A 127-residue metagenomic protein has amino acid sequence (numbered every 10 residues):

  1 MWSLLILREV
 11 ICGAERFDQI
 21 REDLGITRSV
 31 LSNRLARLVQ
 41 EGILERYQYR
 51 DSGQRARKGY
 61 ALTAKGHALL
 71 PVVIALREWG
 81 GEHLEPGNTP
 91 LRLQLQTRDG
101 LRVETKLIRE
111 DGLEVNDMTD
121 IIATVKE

Functional and structural regions predicted by a protein language model:
M1-V30: N-terminal helix-turn-helix DNA-binding core of bacterial DNA-binding proteins
R8, N33, P71-I74: Amphipathic alpha-helical segments that line or abut small-molecule/effector binding pockets and mediate allosteric
G13, L24-R28, R37, L62 (+1 more regions): Hydrophobic alpha-helical segments and helix-packing faces
R21-Y47: Canonical helix-turn-helix DNA-binding module
R34, Q48-Y49, H67, T97 (+1 more regions): Short alpha-helix boundary/capping motifs
D51-V73: Basic, amphipathic "hinge/linker" alpha-helix immediately C-terminal to the N-terminal HTH DNA-binding motif
I74-E127: C-terminal regulatory/oligomerization modules of transcriptional regulators
